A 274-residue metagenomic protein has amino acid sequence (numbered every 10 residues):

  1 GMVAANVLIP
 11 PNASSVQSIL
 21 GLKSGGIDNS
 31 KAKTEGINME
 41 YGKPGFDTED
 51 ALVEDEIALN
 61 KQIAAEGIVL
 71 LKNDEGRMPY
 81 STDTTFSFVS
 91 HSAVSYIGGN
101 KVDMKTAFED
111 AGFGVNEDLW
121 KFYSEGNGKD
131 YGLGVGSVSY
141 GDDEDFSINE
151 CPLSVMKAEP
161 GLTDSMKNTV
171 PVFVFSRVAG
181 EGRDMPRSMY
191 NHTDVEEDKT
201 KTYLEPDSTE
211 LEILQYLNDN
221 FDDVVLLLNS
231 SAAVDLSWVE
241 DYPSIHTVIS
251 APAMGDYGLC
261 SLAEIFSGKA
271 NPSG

Functional and structural regions predicted by a protein language model:
G1-G274: C-terminal non-catalytic regions of proteins with extracellular/luminal or membrane-system context
